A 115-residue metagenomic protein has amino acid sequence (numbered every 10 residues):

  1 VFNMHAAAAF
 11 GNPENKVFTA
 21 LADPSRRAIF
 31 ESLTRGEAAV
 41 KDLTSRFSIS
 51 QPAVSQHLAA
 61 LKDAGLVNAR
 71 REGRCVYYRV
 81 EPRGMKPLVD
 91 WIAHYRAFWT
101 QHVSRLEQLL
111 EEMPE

Functional and structural regions predicted by a protein language model:
H5, A9-P52, E72-K86, D90: N-terminal helix-turn-helix DNA-binding core of bacterial DNA-binding proteins
L58-A59: Short, hydrophobic-biased segments on the C-terminal half of alpha helices that form "recognition helices"
G65: Glycine-centered, phosphate/nucleic-acid-interacting loop/turn motifs that mediate DNA/RNA or nucleotide
A69: Short beta-strand "wing" residues that participate in macromolecule-binding interfaces
R79-L109: Conserved segment of winged-helix/HTH DNA-binding domains
L110-E115: Short, charged, intrinsically disordered terminal tails
